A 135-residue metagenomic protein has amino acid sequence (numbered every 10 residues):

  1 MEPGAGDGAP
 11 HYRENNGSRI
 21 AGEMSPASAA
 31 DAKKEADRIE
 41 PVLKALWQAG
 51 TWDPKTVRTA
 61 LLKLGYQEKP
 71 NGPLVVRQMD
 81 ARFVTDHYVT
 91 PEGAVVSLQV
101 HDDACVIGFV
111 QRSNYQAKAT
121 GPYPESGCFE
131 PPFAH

Functional and structural regions predicted by a protein language model:
M1-H11, V100-H135: Extracellularly exposed regions in secreted/surface proteins, prominently low-complexity, repeat-rich
M1-W47: Extracytoplasmic low-complexity, Pro/Thr/Ser/Ala/Gly-rich segments that lie immediately after a secretion/anchoring
A5-A9, S18, E23, T51 (+5 more regions): Intrinsically disordered, low-complexity regions
D7, D31, D37, D53 (+3 more regions): Acidic-enriched, low-complexity/disordered segments with a strong bias for Aspartate over Glutamate
N15-N16, N71, N114: Detector for Asparagine
K44-P91: Mature extracytoplasmic domains of secretory-pathway proteins
Q78-V95, V100-C105, N114: Compact alpha-helical subdomains of small soluble proteins
